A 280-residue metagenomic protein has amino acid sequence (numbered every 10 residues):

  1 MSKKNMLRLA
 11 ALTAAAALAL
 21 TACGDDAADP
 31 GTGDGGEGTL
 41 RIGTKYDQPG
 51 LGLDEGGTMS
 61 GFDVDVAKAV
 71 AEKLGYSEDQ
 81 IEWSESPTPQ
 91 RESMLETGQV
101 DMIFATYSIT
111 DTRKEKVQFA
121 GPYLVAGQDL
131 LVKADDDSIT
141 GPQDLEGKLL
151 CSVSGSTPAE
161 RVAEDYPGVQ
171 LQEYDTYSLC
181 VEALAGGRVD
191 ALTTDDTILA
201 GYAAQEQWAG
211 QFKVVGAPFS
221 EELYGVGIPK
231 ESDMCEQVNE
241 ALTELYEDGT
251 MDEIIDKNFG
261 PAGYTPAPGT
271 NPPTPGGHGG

Functional and structural regions predicted by a protein language model:
A17-A22: C-terminal motif of bacterial Sec signal peptides marking the signal peptidase cleavage site
G24-D26: Bacterial signal peptide processing site
T32-I103: Extracytoplasmic small-molecule ligand-binding "clamshell" domains of the periplasmic binding protein/Venus flytrap
I42, Y46-P49, M59-L74, Q128-V181 (+3 more regions): Bilobed "Venus flytrap"/periplasmic-binding protein-like clamshell domains and structurally analogous long
E78, E96-A105, K148-L150, G186-I198: Alpha-to-beta junction loops
I81-D144: Acidic, polar ligand-binding/catalytic clefts
I81-S93, D137-S138, Q172-E182, G186 (+1 more regions): Short helix-initiation/N-cap motifs at beta->coil->alpha
L124-V132, D196, A200, A204-L242 (+1 more regions): Periplasmic-binding protein-like
